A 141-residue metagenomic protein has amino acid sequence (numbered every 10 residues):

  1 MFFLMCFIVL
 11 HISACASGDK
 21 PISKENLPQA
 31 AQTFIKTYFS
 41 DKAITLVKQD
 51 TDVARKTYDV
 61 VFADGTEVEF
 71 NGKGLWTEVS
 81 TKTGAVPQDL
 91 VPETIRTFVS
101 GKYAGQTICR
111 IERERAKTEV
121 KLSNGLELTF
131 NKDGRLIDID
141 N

Functional and structural regions predicted by a protein language model:
M1-F3: Bacterial N-terminal signal peptides that target proteins for export
H11-A14: C-terminal motif of bacterial Sec signal peptides marking the signal peptidase cleavage site
S17-N141: Interaction-mediating elements
